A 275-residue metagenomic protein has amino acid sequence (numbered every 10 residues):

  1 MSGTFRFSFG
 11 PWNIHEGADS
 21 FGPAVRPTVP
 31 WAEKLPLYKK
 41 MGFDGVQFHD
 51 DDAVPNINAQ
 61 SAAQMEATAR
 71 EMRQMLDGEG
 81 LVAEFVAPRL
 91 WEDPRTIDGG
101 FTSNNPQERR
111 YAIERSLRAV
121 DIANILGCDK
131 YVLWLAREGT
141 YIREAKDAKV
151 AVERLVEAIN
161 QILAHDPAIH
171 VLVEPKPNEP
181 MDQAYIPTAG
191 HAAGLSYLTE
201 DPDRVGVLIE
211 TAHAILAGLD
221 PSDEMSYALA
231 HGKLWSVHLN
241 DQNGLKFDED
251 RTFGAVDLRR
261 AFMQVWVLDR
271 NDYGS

Functional and structural regions predicted by a protein language model:
M1-I125, K130, P202, G206: N-terminal pre-domain/capping segments
F9, V46, I142-D257: Acidic/histidine-rich catalytic cores of soluble enzymes
N13-H15, D50-V54, A87-E92, L135-G139 (+3 more regions): Active-site-proximal loop/turn and secondary-structure-junction residues that shape catalytic pockets, frequently
G17-F21, P55-N58, R95-T96, G139-E144 (+2 more regions): A short acidic, helix-capping loop that chelates divalent metal ions and anchors anionic groups
S61-F85, A151-A168, A193-D201, R259-D272: Alpha-helix-loop-beta-strand connector modules within alpha/beta enzyme cores
E66, N243-K246, S275: Short acidic (Asp/Glu) and glycine-rich catalytic loops that position anionic groups and cofactors
Q107, I113-R154, H170-M181: Active-site-facing alpha/beta catalytic cores
L229-A230, R270-G274: A structural signal for short secondary-structure junctions
